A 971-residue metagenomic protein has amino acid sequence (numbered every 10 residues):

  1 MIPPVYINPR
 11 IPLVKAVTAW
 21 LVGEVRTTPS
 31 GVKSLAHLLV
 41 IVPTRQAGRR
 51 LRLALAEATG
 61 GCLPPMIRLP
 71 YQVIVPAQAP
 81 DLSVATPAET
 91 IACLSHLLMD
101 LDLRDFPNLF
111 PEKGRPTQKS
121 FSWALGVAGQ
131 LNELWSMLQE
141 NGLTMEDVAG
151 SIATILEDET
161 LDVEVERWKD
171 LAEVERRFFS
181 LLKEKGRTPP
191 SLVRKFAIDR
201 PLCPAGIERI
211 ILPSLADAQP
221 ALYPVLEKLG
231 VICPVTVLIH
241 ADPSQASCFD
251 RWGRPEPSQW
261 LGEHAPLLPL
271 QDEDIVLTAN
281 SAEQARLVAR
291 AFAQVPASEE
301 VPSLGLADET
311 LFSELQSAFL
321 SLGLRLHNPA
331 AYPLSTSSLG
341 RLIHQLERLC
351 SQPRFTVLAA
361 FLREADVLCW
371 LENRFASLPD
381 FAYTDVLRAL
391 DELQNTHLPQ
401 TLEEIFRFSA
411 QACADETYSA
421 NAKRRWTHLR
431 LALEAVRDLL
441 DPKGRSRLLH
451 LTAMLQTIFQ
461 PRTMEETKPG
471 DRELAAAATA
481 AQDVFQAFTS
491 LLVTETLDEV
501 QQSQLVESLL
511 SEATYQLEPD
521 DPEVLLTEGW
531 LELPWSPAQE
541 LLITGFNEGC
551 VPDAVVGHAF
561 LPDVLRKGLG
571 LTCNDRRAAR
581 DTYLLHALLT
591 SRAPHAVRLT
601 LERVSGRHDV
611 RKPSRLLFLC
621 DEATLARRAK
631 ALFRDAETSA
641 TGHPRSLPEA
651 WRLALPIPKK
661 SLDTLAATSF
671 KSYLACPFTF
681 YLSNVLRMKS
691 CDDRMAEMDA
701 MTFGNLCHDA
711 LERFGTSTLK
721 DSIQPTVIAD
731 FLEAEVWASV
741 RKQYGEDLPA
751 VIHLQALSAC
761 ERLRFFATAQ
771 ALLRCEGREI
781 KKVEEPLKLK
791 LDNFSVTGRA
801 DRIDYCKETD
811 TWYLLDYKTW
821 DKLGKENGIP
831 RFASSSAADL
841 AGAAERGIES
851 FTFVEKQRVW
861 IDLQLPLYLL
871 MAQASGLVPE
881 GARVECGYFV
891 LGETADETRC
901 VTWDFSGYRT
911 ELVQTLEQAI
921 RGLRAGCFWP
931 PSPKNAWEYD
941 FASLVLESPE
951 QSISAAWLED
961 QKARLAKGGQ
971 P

Functional and structural regions predicted by a protein language model:
M1-D721, P725, E733, W737 (+3 more regions): Polyanion-engaging groove/track-forming segments
T463, T467, P644-P971: RecB-family 4Fe-4S metal-dependent nuclease core
